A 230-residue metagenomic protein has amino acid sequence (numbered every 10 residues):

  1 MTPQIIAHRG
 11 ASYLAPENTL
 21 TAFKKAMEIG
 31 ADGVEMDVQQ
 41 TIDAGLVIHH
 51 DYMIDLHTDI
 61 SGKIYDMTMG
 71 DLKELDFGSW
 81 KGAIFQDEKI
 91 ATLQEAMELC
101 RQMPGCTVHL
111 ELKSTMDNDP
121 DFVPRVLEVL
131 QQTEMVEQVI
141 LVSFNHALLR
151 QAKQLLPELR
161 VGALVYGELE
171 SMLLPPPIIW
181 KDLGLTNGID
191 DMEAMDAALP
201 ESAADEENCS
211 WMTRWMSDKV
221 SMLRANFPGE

Functional and structural regions predicted by a protein language model:
M1-E230: Phosphate-group recognition and catalysis centered on beta-loop-alpha active-site segments
